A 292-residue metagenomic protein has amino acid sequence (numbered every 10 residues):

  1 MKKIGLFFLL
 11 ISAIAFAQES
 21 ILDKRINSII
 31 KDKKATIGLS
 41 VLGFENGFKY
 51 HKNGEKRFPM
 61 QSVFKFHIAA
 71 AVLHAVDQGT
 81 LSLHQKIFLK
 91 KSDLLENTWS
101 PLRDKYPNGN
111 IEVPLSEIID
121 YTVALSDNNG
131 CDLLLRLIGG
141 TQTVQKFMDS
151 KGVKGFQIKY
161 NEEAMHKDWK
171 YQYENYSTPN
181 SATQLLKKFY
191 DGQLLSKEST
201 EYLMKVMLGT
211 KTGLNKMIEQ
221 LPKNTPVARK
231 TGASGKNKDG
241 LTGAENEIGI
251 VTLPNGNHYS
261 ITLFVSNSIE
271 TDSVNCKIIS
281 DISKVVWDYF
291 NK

Functional and structural regions predicted by a protein language model:
M1-S20: Bacterial Sec-dependent N-terminal signal peptides
Q18-N27, K49, R136-L137, T141 (+2 more regions): Structured C-terminal helix/loop/strand segments within mature extracytoplasmic catalytic/sensor domains
Q18-P59: Beta-lactamase-like hydrolase cores
G38-L42, H51, H67, F88 (+2 more regions): Soluble periplasmic/extracytoplasmic beta-strand elements of cell-envelope proteins
G47, P59-I87, T122, I261: Active-site SXXK
H74-L94, T141, S196-T200: Short, well-structured active-site flanking segments
L94-D132: Conserved catalytic neighborhood of penicillin-recognizing serine enzymes
I111, D132-L194: Mid-domain, small-residue-enriched loop/turn segments at the edges of structured enzyme/sensor domains
